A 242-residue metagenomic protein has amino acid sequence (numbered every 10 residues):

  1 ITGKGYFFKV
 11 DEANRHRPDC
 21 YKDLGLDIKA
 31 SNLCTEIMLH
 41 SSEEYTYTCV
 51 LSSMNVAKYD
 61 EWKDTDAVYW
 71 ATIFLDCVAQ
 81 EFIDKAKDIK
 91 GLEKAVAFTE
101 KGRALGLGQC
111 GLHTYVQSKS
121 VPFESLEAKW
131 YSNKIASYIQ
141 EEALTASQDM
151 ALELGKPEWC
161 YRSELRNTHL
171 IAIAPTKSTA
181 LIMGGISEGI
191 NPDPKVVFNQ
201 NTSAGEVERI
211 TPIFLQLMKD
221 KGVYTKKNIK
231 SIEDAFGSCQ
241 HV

Functional and structural regions predicted by a protein language model:
I1-V242: Long, C-terminal-biased catalytic regions of enzyme "large/alpha" subunits
